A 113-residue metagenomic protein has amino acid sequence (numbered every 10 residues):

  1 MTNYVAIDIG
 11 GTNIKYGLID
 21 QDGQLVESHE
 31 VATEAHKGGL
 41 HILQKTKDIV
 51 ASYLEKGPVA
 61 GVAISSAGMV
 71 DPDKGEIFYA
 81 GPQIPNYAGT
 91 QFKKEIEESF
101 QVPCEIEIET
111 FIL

Functional and structural regions predicted by a protein language model:
M1-N3, E55: Short, Lys/Arg-enriched, disordered terminal segments
N3-Q44, I77-Y79: Short glycine-rich, Thr/Ser-proximal phosphate-binding strand/loop in the N-terminal lobe of ATP-dependent enzymes
L18, M69-V70: Hydrophobic beta-strand positions
G39-L43, V70-L113: Glycine-rich phosphate-binding loop and adjoining helix at the ATP-binding site of ATP-dependent phosphoryl-transfer
T46-V62, P103-C104: Phosphate/pyrophosphate-binding loops at sites that engage ATP/ADP/AMP, CoA/4′-phosphopantetheine, polyphosphate
V62-G68: Glycine-rich beta-strand-to-loop/alpha-helix junction loops that act as flexible
